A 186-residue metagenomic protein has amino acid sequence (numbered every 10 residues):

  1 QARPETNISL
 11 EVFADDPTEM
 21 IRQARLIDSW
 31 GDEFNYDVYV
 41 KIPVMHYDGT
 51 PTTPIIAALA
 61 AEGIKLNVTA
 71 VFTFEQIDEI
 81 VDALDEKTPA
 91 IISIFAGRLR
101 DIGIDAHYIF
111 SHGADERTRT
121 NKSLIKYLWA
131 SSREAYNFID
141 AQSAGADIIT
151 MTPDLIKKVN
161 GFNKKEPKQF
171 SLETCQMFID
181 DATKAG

Functional and structural regions predicted by a protein language model:
Q1-E62, A96-L99: Active-site beta->alpha loop and helix N-cap motifs at the rims of alpha/beta catalytic domains
T50, N67-K157, N163-A182: Catalytic alpha/beta core domains of metabolic enzymes, predominantly
